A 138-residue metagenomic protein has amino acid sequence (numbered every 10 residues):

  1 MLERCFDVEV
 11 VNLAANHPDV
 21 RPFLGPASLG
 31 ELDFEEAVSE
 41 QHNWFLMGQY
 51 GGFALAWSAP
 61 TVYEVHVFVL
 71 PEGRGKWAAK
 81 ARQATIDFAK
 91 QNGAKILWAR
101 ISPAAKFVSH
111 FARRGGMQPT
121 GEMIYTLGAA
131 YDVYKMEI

Functional and structural regions predicted by a protein language model:
M1-L29: Short amphipathic alpha-helix that is part of the acyltransferase structural core
L32-G51: A short helix-loop-beta-strand connector motif used in the catalytic cores of GNAT acetyltransferases and, in some
S58-E72: Conserved acetyl-CoA binding element of GNAT-fold acetyltransferases
R74-K90, R114: Conserved acetyl-CoA-binding loop-helix of GNAT-fold acetyltransferases
A89-I96, V108-F111, T120: Mixed-charge, Lys/Arg-enriched low-complexity segments
W98-R113, T126-G128: Conserved beta-strand-loop-alpha-helix junction that forms the acyl-donor binding cleft
R100, Q118-V133: Conserved catalytic-core motifs of GNAT/GCN5-like acyltransferases
K135-I138: Short beta-strand-to-coil "C-cap" segments at the C-terminal boundary of structured domains/repeats, marking
